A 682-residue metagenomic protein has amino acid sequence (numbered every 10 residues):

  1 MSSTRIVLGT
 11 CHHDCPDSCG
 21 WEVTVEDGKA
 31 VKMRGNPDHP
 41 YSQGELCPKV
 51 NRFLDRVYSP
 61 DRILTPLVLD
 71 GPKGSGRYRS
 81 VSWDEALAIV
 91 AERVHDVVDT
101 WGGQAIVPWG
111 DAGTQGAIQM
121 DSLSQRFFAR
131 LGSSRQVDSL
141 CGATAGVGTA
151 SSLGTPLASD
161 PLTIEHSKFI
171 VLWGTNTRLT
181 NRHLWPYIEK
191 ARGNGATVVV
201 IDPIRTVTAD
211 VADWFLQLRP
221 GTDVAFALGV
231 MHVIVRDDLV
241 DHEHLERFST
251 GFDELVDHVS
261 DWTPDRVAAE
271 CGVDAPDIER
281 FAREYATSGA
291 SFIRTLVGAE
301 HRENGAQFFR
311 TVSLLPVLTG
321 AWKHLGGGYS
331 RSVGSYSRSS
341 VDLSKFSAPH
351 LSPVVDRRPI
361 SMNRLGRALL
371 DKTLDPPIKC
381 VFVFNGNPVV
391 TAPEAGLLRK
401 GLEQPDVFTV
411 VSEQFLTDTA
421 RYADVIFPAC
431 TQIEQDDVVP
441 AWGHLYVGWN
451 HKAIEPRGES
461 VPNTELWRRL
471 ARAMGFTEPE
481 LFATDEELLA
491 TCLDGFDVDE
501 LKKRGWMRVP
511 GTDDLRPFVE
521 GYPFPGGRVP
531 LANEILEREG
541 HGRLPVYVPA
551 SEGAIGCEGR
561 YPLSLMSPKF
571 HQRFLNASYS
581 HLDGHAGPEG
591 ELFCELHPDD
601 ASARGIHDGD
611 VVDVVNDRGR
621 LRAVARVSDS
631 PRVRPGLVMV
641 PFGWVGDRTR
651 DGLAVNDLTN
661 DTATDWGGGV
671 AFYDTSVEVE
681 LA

Functional and structural regions predicted by a protein language model:
M1-D237, R266, D274, F384 (+3 more regions): N-terminal export/assembly segments and adjacent metallocofactor-ligating motifs of anaerobic energy-metabolism
L69-S80, D237-A275, A453-P523, G527-P530 (+4 more regions): N-terminal leader/propeptide and maturation segments of large enzyme subunits in energy/redox metabolism and hydrolases
P72, I170, V211-A212, W262-R266 (+2 more regions): Flexible glycine/proline-enriched surface loops and loop-helix/loop-strand junctions
L87-I106, D160-K168, H258, E279-F292 (+1 more regions): Glycine-rich phosphate/diphosphate-binding loops that line cofactor/substrate pockets in enzymes
G102-A105, V240-L245, F292, K323-S330 (+1 more regions): Flexible, glycine/charged-enriched surface loops at secondary-structure junctions
M120-E189, N194-I201, T208-D210, V224-L228 (+6 more regions): Extended redox/cofactor-interaction regions of prokaryotic respiratory oxidoreductases
V230, S249-L365: Active-site phosphate/pyrophosphate-binding segments
R457-G505, T512, N576, H581-E595 (+1 more regions): Long, contiguous, secondary-structure-rich segments that constitute the structural scaffold of globular domains
